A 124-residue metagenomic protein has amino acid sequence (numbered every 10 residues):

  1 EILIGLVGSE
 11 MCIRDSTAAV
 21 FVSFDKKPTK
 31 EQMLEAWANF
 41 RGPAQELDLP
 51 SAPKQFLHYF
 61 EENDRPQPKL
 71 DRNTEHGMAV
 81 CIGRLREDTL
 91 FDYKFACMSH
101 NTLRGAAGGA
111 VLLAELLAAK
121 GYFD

Functional and structural regions predicted by a protein language model:
E1, P28, G105: Residues that form or flank phosphate/diphosphate-binding pockets in enzymes that use nucleotide phosphates
E1-G8, C12: Single conserved hydrophobic/aromatic residue that forms the stacking wall/gate of nucleotide- or nucleobase-binding
L3, M33, P68: Metallocofactor- and cofactor-centric catalytic cores in central/energy metabolism, strongly enriched
S9, S23-K27: Histidine- and/or cysteine-centered catalytic micro-motif in compact active-site loops
R14-A19: Conserved glycine-rich beta-strand-loop-beta hairpin in the small C-terminal domain of fold type I
F24-D25, R41-Q45, K54, E61-D124: C-terminal helical cap and adjacent loop that interface with cofactors, partners, or active-site loops
K30-R41: Short amphipathic alpha-helices in soluble, non-transmembrane regions that often serve as interface/regulatory elements
L49-P50: Acidic Ser/Thr/Pro-rich low-complexity disordered segments that often serve as glycosylated linkers/stalks around
